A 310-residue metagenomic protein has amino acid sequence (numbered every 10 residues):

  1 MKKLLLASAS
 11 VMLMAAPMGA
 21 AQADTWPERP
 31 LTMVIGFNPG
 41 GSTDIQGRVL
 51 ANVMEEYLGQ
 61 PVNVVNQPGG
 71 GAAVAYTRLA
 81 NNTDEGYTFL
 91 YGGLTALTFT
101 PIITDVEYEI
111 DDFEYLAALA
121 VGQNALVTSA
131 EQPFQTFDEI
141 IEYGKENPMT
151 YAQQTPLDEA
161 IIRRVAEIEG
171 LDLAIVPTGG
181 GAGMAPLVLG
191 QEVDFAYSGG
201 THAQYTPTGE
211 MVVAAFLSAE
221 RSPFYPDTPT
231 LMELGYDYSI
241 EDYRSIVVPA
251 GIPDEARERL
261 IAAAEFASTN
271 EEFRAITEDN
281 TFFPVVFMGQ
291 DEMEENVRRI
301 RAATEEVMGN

Functional and structural regions predicted by a protein language model:
M1-S8: Bacterial N-terminal signal peptides that target proteins for export
L13-Q22: C-terminal segment of classical bacterial N-terminal signal peptides
A23-D112, L157-D158, E169-Y197, Q204-T206 (+3 more regions): N-terminal (or domain-start) structured segment
E28-P30, I168, D254-N310: An extracytoplasmic/periplasmic, membrane-proximal ligand-sensing/linker region
N38-G40, L94, S129-F134, Q153-L157 (+4 more regions): Short coil/turn segments
R78-Y87, P101-G183, Y243-I276: Hinge/capping helix and adjacent helix->loop/strand transition within the periplasmic-binding protein
L119-A125, A215-A250: Periplasmic-binding protein-like
P186-D227, L234-G235: Pocket-lining segment of extracytoplasmic ligand-binding domains
